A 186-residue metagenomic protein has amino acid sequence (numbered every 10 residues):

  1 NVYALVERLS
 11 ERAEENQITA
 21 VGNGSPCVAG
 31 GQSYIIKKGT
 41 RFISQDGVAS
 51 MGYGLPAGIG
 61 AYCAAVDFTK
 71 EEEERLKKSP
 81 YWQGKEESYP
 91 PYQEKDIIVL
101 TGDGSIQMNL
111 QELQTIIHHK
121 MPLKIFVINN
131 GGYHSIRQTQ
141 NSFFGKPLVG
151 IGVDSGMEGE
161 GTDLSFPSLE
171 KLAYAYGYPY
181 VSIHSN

Functional and structural regions predicted by a protein language model:
N1-G47: Cofactor-pocket helix-loop regions in the catalytic cores of large enzyme subunits
Y34-N186: Thiamine diphosphate
